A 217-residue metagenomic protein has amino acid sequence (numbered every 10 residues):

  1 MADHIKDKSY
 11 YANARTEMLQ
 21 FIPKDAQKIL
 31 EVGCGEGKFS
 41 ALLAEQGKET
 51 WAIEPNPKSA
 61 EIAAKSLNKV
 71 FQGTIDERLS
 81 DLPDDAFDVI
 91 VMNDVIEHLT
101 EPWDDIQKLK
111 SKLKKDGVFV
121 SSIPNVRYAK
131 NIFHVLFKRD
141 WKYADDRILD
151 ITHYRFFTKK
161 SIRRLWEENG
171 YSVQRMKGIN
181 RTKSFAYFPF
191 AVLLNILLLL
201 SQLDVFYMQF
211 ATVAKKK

Functional and structural regions predicted by a protein language model:
M1-D85, V89-V91, W103-I106, K160 (+1 more regions): Conserved N-terminal segment of class I S-adenosyl-L-methionine
T50, F119-V120: A short hydrophobic/small-residue beta-strand
N93-H98: Short catalytic micro-motifs in class I SAM-dependent methyltransferases
T100-D104, N131: Short N-terminal helix/helix-N-cap motif within the alpha/beta-hydrolase-1
D104-V118: A short glycine-rich, Lys/Arg-flanked "PGG" loop and its adjoining helix->strand segment in the class I
V120-K142: Conserved class I S-adenosyl-L-methionine
D145-S161: Acceptor-substrate binding/catalytic loop of class I
K160-K177: A SAM-dependent methyltransferase catalytic signature shared across enzymes that methylate proteins
